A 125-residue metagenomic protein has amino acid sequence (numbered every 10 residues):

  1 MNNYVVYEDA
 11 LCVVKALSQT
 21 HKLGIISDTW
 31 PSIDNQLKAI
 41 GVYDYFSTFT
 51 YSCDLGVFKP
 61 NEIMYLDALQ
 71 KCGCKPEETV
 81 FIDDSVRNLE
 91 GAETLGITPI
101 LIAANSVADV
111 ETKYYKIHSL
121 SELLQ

Functional and structural regions predicted by a protein language model:
M1-G24, E62: Short, acidic loop-to-helix structural element flanking the phosphoryl-transfer center in phosphate-processing enzymes
Y4-V6, T29-S32: Short beta->alpha connector loops
K15, W30-Q125: Asp-based, Mg2+/Mn2+-dependent phosphohydrolase catalytic module
